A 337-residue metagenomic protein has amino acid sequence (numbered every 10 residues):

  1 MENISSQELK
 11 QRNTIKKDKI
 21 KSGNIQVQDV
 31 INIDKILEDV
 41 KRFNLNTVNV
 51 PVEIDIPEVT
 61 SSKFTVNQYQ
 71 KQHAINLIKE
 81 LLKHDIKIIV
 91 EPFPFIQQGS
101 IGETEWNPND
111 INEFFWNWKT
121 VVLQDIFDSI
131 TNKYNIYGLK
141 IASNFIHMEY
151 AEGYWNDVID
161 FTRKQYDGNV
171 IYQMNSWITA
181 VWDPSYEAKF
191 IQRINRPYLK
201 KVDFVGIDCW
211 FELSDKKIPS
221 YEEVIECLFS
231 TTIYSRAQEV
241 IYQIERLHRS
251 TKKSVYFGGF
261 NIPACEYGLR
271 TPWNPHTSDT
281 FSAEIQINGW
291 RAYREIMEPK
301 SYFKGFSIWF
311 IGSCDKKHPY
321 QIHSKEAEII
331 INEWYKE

Functional and structural regions predicted by a protein language model:
N3-L45: Boundary/entry segment of secreted carbohydrate-active catalytic domains
I4-T14, N24, S100, P272-S278 (+2 more regions): Aromatic-rich peripheral "rim/lid" segments of glycoside hydrolase catalytic domains that contact and position glycan
K21-V27, E58-K71, N107-T120, A142-E149 (+2 more regions): The substrate-binding groove and active-site-proximal loops of carbohydrate-active enzymes, especially glycoside
G23-Q28, E53, F93-F95, N144-I146 (+4 more regions): Active-site beta-loop-alpha junctions enriched in small/polar residues
Q26-R42, F64-L82: Aromatic- and glycine-enriched glycan-recognition loops and surfaces that form the carbohydrate-binding subsites
V27-R42, F115-I130, V181-Y198, I287-M297: Short, acidic/polar
F43-S61, H73-M148, A264-L269, I311-C314: Substrate-binding cleft and catalytic face of glycoside hydrolase catalytic domains, especially the flexible beta-alpha
Q70-K71, I75, E91, D160-I171 (+6 more regions): Glycoside hydrolase catalytic-domain groove-lining segments
